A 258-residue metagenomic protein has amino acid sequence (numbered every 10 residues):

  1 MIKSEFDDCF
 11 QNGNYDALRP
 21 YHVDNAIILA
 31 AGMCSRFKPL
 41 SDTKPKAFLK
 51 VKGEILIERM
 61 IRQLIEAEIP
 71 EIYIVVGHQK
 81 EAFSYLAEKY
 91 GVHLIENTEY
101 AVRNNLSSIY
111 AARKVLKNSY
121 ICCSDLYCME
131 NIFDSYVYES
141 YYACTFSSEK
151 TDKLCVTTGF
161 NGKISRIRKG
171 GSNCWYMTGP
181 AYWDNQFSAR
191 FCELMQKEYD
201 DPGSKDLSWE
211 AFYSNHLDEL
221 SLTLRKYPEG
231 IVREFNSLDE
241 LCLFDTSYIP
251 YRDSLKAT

Functional and structural regions predicted by a protein language model:
I2-D42, G91, S221, T258: N-terminal nucleotide-binding beta1-loop-alpha1 segment
D24, P70, K117: Short acidic/polar active-site loop segments enriched in Thr and Asp
E54-E71: A short, N-terminal amphipathic alpha-helix
Q79-E81: A conserved acidic beta->alpha catalytic loop
S84-L154, F160: Conserved beta-loop-beta/alpha segment of the NTase-like Rossmann-fold superfamily that binds/positions NTPs
M129-S204: Conserved core of the sugar-phosphate nucleotidyltransferase
S214-K226: Catalytic donor-sugar/metal-binding loop of nucleotide-sugar-dependent glycosyltransferases
T223-Y227, R233-N236: Conserved active-site beta-strand element of glycosyltransferases/polysaccharide synthases
